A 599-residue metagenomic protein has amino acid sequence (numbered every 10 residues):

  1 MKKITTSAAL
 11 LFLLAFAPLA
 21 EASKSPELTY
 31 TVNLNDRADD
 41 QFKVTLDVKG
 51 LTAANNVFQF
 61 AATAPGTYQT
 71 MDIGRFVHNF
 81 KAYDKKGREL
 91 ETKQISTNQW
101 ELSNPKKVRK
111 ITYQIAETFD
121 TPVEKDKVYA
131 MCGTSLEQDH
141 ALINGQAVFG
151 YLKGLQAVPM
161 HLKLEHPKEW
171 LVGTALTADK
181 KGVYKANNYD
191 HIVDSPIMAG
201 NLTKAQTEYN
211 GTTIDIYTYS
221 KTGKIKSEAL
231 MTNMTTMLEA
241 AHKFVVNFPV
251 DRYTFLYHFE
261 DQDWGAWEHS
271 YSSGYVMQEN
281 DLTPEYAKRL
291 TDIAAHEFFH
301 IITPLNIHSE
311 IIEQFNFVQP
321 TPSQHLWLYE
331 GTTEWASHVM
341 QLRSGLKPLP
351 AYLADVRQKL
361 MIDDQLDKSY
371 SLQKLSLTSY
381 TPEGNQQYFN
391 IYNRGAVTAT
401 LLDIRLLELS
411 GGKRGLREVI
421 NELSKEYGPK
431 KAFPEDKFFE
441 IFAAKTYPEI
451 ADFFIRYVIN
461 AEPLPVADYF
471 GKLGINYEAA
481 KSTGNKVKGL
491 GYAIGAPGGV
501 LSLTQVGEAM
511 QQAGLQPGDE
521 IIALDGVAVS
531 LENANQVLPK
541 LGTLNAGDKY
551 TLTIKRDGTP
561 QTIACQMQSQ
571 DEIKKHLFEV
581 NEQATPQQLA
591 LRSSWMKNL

Functional and structural regions predicted by a protein language model:
M1-E27: Bacterial Sec-dependent N-terminal signal peptides
S23-T63, I143-A147: Early extracytoplasmic/domain-onset interaction patches
E27-T29, Q41-T45, N55-V57, V108-K110 (+4 more regions): Intrinsic-disorder/low-complexity, polar/charged segments enriched in Ser/Thr/Lys/Arg/Asp/Glu/Gln
V48-K86: N-terminal, post-signal-peptide region of Sec/Tat-exported proteins
T70-N79, Y83-M237, K243-V250, Q262-D263: Non-catalytic architectural context of zinc metalloproteases
A205-H325: Juxtacatalytic substrate-recognition/specificity segment
S273-D281, N306-I307, V318-S369: Post-HExxH zinc-binding segment in Zn-dependent metallohydrolases
S337-H338, L346-L599: C-terminal recognition in membrane/secretory proteostasis and scaffolding
